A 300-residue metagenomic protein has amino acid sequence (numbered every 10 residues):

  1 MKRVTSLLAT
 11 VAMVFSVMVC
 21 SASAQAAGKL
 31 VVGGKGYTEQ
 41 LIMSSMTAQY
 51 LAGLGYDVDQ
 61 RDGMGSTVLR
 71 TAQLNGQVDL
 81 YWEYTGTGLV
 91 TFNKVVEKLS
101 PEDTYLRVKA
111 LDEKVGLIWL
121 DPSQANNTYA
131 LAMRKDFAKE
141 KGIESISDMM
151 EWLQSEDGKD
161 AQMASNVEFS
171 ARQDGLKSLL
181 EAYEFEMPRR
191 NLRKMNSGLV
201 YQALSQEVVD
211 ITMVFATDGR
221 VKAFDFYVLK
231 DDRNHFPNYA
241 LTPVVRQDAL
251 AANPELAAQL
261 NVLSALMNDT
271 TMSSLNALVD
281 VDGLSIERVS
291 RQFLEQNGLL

Functional and structural regions predicted by a protein language model:
K29-T47, D62-V68, E168-A171: Extracytoplasmic "Venus flytrap"
T38-D57, Q73, L180-E181: Short, polar/charged alpha-helical segment
E39, E168-F185, E255-L300: An extracytoplasmic/periplasmic, membrane-proximal ligand-sensing/linker region
D62-S66, G76-L89, T104, S197 (+3 more regions): Beta->alpha turn/N-cap motifs
F92-L120, V208, R220-N234: Ligand-binding "clamshell"
D103-Q162, A265-D269: A conserved helix-loop-strand patch within extracytoplasmic ligand-binding domains of the periplasmic binding
Y129-K139, A240-N253: A bilobed periplasmic-binding-protein/Venus flytrap-type ligand-binding module shared by bacterial periplasmic
D157-D231: Ligand-binding pocket segment of bilobal, Venus flytrap-like solute-binding proteins
